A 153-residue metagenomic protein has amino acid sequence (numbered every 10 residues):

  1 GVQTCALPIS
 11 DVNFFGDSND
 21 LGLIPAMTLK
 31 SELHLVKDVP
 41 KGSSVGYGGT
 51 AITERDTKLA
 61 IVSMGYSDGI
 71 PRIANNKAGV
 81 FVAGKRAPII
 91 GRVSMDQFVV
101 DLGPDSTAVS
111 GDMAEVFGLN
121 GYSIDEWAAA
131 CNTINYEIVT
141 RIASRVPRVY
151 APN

Functional and structural regions predicted by a protein language model:
G1-C5: Single conserved hydrophobic/aromatic residue that forms the stacking wall/gate of nucleotide- or nucleobase-binding
A6-N153: Active-site anion/phosphate-binding pocket segments in diverse small-molecule metabolic enzymes
